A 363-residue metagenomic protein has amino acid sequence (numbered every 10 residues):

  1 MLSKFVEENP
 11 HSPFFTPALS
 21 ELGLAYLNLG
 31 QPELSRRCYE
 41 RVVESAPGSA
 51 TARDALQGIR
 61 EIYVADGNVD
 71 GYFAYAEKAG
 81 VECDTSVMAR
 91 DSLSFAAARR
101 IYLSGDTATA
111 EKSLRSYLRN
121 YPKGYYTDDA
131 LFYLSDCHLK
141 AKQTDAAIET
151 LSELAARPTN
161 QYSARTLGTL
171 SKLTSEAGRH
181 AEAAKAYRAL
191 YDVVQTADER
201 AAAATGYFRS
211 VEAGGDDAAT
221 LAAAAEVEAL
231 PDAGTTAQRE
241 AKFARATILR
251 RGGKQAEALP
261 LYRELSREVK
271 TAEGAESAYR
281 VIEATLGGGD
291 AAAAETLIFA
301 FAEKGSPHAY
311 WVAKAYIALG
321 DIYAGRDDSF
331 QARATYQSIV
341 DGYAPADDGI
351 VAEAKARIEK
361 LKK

Functional and structural regions predicted by a protein language model:
M1-K363: Acidic, polar-rich low-complexity tracts and alpha-helical solenoid repeat scaffolds
